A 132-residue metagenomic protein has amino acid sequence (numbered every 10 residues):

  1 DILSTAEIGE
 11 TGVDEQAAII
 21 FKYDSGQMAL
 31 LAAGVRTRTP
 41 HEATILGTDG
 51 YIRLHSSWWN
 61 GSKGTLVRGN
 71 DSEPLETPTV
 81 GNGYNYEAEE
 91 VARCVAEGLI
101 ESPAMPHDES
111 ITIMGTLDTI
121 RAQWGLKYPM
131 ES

Functional and structural regions predicted by a protein language model:
D1-M28, A32-R38, I111: Rossmann-like dinucleotide-binding domain that binds NAD(P)(H)
D24, A92-S132: C-terminal helix-rich "cap/oligomerization" subdomain common to oxidoreductases
D24-M28, D49, G69-N70: Glycine-centered tight beta-turn/hairpin loop motif at sheet-sheet or coil-to-beta transitions
L30-A33, R53-S56, N70-G81: Short amphipathic beta-strand/extended segments with alternating polar/hydrophobic composition
A43, N60-G69: Short polybasic amphipathic segments
G61-K63, Y84-A92, M114-L117: A general structural signal for well-ordered alpha-helical segments in protein cores
P78-E89, M105: Active-site loop of classical SDR/Rossmann-like NAD(P)-dependent oxidoreductases, centered on the catalytic Tyr-X3-Lys
